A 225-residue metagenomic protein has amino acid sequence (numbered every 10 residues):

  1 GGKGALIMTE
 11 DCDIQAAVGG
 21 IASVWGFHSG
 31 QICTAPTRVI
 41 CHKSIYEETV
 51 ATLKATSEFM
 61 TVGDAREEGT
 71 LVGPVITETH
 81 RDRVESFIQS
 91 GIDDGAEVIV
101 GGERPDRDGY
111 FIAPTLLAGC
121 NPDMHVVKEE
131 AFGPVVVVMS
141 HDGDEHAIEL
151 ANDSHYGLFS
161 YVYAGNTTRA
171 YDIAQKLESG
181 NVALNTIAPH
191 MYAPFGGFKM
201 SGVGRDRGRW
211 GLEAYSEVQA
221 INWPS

Functional and structural regions predicted by a protein language model:
G1-N121, L184: ALDH superfamily catalytic-core signature
L6-I7, C12, T61, I88 (+2 more regions): Conserved C-terminal structural/oligomerization subdomain of aldehyde/semialdehyde dehydrogenase
